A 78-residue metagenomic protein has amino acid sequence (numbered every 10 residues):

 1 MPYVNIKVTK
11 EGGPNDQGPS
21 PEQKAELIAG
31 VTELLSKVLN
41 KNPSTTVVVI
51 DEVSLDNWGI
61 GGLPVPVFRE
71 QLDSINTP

Functional and structural regions predicted by a protein language model:
M1-P78: A domain-level signal for the structural core that forms small-molecule/cofactor-binding pockets and catalytic centers
